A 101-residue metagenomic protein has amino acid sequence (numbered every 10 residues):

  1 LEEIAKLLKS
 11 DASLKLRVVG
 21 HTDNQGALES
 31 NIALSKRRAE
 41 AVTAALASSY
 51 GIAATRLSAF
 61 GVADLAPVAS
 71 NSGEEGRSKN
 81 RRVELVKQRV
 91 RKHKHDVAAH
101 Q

Functional and structural regions predicted by a protein language model:
I4-L8, T43-L46: Hydrophobic core positions within the conserved protein kinase catalytic domain
A12-L14: Short beta-strand/loop motifs in extracellular/secreted proteins, especially within beta-sandwich accessory domains
V19-Q101: Periplasmic OmpA-like peptidoglycan-binding domain that tethers envelope proteins to the cell wall
